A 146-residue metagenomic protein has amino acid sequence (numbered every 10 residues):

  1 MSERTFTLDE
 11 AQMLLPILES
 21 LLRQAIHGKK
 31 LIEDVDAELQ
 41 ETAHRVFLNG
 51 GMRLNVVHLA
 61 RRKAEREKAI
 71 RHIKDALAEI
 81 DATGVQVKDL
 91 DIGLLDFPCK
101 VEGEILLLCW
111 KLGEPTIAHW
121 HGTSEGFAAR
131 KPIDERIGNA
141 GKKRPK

Functional and structural regions predicted by a protein language model:
M1, F6-T7, M13, L54-N55 (+4 more regions): Mixed-charge, polar/low-complexity N-terminal
M1-R45: Long, hydrophobic N-terminal alpha-helical segment
F6-D9, M13, S20, F47 (+4 more regions): Short, flexible coil/linker segments at or flanking structured domains
L18-V35, R62, R66-A69, I73-A76 (+1 more regions): Amphipathic alpha-helical coiled-coil segments
L31-E33, E38-Q40, M52, L106-L107 (+2 more regions): Short, charged/polar low-complexity linear motifs in solvent-exposed/disordered segments
D34-E67, R71: Structured domain cores in non-transmembrane regions
E67, K74-K146: Glycine-rich, aromatic-bearing surface loops/beta-hairpins
